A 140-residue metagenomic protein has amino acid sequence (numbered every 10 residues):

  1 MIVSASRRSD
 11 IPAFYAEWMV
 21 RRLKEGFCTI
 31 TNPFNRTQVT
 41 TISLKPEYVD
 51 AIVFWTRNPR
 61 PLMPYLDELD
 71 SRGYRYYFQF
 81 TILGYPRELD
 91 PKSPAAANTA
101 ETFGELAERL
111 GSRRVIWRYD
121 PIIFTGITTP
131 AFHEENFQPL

Functional and structural regions predicted by a protein language model:
M1-L89, E105, L110: Conserved Radical SAM active-site core
S9-A16, A96, P130, E134: Generic detection of long, well-ordered alpha-helical segments
L44, A95-N98: Generic, well-ordered alpha-helical segments
M63-L66, L89-K92, T125-H133: A short acidic (Asp/Glu
Q79-I82, S93, I116, D120: Alpha-helical context
N98-L140: Conserved C-terminal portion of the radical SAM core fold that forms the substrate/S-adenosylmethionine-binding
